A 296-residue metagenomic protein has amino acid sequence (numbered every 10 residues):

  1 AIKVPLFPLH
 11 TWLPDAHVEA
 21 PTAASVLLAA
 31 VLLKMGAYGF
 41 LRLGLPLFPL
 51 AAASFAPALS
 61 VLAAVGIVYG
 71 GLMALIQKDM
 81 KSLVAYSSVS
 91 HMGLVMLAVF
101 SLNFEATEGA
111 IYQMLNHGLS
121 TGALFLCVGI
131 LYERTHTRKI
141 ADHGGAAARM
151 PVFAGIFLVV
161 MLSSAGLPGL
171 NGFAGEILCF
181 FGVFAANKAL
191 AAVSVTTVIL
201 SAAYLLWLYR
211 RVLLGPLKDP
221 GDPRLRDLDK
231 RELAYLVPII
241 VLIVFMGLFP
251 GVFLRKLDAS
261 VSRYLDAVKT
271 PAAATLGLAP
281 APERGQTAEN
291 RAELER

Functional and structural regions predicted by a protein language model:
A1-R211: Hydrophobic transmembrane alpha-helices and their helix-loop junctions in integral membrane proteins
M150-V152, L205-R296: Cytoplasmic/organellar membrane-interface segments at the starts of transmembrane helices in multi-pass inner-membrane
